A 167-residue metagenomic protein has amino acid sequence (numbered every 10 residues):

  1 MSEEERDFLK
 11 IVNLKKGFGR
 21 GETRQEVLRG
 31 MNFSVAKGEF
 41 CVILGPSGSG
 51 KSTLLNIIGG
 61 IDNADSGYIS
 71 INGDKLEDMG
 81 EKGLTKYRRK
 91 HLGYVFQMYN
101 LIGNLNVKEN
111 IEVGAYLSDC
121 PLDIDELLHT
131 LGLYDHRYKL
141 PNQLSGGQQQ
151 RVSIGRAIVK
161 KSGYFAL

Functional and structural regions predicted by a protein language model:
M1-D7: Extreme N-terminus of proteins, especially the signal/transit-peptide cleavage junction and the first residues
D7-L167: ABC family nucleotide-binding domain
